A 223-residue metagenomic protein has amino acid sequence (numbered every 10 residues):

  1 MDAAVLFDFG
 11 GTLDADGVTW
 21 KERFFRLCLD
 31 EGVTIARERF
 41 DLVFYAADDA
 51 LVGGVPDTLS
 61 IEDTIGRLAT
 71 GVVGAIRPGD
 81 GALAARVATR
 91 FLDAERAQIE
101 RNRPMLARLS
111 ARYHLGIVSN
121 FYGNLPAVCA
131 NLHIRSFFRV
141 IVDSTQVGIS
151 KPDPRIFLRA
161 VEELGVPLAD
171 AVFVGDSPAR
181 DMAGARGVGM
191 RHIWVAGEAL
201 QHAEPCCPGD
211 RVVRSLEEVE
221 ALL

Functional and structural regions predicted by a protein language model:
M1-A3, E38, G79-G81, R103 (+2 more regions): Asp-based, Mg2+/Mn2+-dependent phosphohydrolase catalytic module
D2-P104, P126: N-terminal helical cap/lid subdomain that shapes the substrate entry/recognition surface in HAD-like hydrolases
